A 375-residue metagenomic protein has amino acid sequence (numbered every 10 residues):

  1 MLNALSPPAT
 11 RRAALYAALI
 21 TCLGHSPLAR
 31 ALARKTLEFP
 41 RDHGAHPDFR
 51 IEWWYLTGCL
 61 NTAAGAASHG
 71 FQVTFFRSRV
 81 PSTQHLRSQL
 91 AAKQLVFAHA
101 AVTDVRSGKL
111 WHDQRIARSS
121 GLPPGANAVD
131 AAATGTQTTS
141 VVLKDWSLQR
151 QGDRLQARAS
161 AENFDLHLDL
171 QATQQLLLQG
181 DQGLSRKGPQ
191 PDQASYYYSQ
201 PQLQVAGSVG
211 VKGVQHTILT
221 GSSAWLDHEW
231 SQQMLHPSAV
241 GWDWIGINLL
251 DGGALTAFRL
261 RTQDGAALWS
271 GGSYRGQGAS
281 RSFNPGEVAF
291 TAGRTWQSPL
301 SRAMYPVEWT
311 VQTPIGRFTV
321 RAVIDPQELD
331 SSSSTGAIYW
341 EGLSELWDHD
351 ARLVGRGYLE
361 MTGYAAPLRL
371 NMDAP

Functional and structural regions predicted by a protein language model:
L2-I20: N-terminal secretory signal peptides and thylakoid transit peptides that target proteins across membranes
A4, L28-P375: Structured soluble/peripheral alpha/beta segments that form catalytic or ligand/cofactor-binding pockets
L23-P27: C-terminal segment of classical bacterial N-terminal signal peptides
